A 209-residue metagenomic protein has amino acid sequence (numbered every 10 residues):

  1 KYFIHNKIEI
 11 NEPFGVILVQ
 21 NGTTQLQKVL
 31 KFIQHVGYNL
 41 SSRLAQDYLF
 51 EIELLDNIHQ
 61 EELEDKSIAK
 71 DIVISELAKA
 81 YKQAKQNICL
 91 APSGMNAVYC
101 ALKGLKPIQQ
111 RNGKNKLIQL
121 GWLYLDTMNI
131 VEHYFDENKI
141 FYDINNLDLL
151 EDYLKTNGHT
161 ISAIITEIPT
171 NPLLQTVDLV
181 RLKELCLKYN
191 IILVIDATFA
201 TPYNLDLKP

Functional and structural regions predicted by a protein language model:
K1-N96, G104, L120-Y134, I140 (+1 more regions): Conserved N-terminal alpha-helix of the aminotransferase class I/II PLP-enzyme fold
N87-P209: Conserved PLP-enzyme active-site core in the AAT-like
